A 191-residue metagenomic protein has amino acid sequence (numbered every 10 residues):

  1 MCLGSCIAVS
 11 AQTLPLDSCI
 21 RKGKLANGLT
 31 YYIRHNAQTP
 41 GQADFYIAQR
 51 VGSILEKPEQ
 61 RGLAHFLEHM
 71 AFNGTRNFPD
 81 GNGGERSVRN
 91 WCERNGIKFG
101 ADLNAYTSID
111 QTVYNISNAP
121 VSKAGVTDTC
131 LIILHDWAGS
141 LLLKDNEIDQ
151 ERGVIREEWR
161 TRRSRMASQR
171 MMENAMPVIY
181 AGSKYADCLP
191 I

Functional and structural regions predicted by a protein language model:
M1-Q12: Bacterial Sec-dependent N-terminal signal peptides
T13-A48: Mature N-terminal segment immediately following signal peptide/propeptide cleavage in secreted/periplasmic
G28, H65, Y114, L134 (+1 more regions): Divalent metal-coordination and catalytic microenvironments
G41-S117, Y180, A186-P190: M16/MPP (pitrilysin/insulinase) zinc-metallopeptidase core fold and M16-derived inactive scaffolds
F66, A124, E157-W159: Exposed, low-complexity coil/turn segments of extracytoplasmic
M70-T75, A105-D110, V126-I133, W137 (+1 more regions): Scaffold signal of the M16-like zinc-metallopeptidase fold and its non-catalytic homologs
G74, I116-E151: M16/insulysin-pitrilysin zinc metalloprotease superfamily fold
G83-E85, R89, L142-R160: Acidic/histidine-enriched alpha-helical segments
